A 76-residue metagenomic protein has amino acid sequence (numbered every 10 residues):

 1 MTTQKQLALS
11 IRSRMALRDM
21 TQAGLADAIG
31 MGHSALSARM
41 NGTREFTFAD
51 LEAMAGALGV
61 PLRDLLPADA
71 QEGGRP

Functional and structural regions predicted by a protein language model:
M1-T2, S10-S13, D19, S34 (+1 more regions): Short, charged recognition helix plus adjacent turn of helix-turn-helix-like nucleic-acid-binding domains
K5-L9, F48-E52: Short alpha-helical elements of helix-turn-helix
M15, A26, A55: The alpha-helix within a helix-turn-helix
D19-N41: Short alpha-helical DNA-recognition segment
M20, F46-A49: Residue-level signal for the short linker/turn that defines the boundary of a DNA-recognition helix
A49-D64: DNA major-groove recognition helix of helix-turn-helix/homeodomain DNA-binding modules
